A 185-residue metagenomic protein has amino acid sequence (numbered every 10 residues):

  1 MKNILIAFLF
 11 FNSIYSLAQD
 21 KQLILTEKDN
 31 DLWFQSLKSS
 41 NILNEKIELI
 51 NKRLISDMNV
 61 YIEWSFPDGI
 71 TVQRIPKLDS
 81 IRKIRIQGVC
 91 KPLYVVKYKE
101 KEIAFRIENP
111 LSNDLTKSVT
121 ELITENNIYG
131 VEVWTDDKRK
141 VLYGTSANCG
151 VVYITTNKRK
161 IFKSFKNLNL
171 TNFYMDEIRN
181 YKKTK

Functional and structural regions predicted by a protein language model:
M1-I24: Bacterial Sec-dependent N-terminal signal peptides
D20-K185: Short beta-strand and adjacent turn/loop elements
